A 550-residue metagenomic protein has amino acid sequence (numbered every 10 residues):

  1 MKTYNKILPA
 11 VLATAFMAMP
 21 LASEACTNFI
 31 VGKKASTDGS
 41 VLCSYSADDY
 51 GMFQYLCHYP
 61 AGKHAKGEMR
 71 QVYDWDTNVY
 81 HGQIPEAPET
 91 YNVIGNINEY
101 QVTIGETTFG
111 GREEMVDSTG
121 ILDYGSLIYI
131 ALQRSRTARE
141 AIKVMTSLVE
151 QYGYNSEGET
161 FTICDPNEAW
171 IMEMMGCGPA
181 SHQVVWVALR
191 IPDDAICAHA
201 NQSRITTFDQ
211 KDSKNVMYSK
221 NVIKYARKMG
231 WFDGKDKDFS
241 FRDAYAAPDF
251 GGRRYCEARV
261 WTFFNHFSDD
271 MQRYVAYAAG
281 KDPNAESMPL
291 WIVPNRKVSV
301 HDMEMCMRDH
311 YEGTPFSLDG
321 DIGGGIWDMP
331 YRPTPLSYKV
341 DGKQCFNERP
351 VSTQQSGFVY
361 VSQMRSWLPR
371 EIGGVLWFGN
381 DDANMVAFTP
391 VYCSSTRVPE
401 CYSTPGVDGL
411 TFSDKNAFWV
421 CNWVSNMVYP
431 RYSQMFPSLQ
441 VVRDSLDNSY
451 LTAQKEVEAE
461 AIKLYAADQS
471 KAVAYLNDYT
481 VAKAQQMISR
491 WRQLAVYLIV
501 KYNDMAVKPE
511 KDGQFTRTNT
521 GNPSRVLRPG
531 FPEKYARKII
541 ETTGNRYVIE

Functional and structural regions predicted by a protein language model:
M1-V11: Bacterial N-terminal signal peptides that target proteins for export
P9-M19: Bacterial N-terminal signal peptides
M19-A25: Sec/Tat signal peptide C-region and signal peptidase I cleavage site
C26-Y124, V144-V298: A contiguous strand-loop segment
F263-K343, R349-V351, S445, Q454-V457 (+1 more regions): Accessory, solvent-exposed terminal regions and/or long lumenal/extracellular loops of proteins
I326-K463: Substrate-recognition/cap regions that form aromatic- and gly/pro-loop-enriched pockets for small-molecule ligands
R443-E550: Histidine-centered catalytic/metal-binding microenvironments
